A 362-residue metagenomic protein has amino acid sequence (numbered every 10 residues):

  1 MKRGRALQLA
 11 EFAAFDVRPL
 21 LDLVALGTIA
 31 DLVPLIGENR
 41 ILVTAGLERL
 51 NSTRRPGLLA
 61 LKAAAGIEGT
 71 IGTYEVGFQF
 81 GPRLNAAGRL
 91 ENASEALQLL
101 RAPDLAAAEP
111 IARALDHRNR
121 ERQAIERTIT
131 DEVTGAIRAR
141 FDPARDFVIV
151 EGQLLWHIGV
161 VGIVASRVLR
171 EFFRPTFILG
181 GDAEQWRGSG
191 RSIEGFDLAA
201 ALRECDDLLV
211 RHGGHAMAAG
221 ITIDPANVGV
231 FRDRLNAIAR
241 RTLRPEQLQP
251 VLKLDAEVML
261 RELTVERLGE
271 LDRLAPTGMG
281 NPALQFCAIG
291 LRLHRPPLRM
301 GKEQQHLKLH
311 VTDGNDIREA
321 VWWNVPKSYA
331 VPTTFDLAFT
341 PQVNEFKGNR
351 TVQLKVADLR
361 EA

Functional and structural regions predicted by a protein language model:
M1-V33, L202: Conserved phosphate-handling catalytic cores of large alpha/beta enzymes
P19, G72, V150-G152, I178-L179 (+1 more regions): General beta-strand structural signal in soluble alpha/beta enzymes
L21, L32-E38, G46-L50: N-terminal glycine-/lysine-enriched basic segments
L35, Q153, G220: Glycine- and other small-residue-rich loops at beta-strand/loop junctions that grip anionic moieties
R40-P82, A86-A136, R170, R187-A362: Acidic, two-metal ion nucleic-acid-processing modules in DNA metabolism proteins
A139-S166: Flexible, glycine/threonine-enriched loop-and-boundary segments that flank and lead into catalytic domains of large
R167, E171-F173: Helix-rich, typically C-terminal accessory recognition domains appended to large enzymatic cores
F173-E184: Glycine-rich phosphate/pyrophosphate-binding loops and their adjacent beta-strand/loop elements at enzyme active sites
